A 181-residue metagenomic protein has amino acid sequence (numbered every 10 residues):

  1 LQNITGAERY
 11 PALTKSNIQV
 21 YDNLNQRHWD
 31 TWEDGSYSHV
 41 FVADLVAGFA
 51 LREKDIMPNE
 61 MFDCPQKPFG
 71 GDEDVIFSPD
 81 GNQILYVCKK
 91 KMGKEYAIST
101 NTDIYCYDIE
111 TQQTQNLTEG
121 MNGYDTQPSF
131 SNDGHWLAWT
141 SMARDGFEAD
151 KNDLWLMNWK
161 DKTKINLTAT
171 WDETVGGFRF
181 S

Functional and structural regions predicted by a protein language model:
L1, F180-S181: N-terminal targeting or regulatory segments adjacent to alpha/beta-hydrolase or S9 domains
L1, I84, G134-A138: Hydrophobic beta-strand positions that form the internal "hydrophobic ladder" of WD40/Gbeta-like beta-propeller blades
L1-N59, V87-K90, K94-D103: Predominantly five- to eight-bladed beta-propeller fold
D44-G71, Y96-T100, I104-T126, S131 (+2 more regions): Multi-bladed beta-propeller domains
S78-Q83, Q115: Secreted/periplasmic carbohydrate-active enzymes, especially glycoside hydrolases
P79-D80, N132-D133, S181: Residue-level detector of Asp-centered blade-edge/turn motifs that repeat once per structural unit in beta-propeller
Y86-K90, W139-A143: Conserved helix-loop functional segments at active or binding sites
